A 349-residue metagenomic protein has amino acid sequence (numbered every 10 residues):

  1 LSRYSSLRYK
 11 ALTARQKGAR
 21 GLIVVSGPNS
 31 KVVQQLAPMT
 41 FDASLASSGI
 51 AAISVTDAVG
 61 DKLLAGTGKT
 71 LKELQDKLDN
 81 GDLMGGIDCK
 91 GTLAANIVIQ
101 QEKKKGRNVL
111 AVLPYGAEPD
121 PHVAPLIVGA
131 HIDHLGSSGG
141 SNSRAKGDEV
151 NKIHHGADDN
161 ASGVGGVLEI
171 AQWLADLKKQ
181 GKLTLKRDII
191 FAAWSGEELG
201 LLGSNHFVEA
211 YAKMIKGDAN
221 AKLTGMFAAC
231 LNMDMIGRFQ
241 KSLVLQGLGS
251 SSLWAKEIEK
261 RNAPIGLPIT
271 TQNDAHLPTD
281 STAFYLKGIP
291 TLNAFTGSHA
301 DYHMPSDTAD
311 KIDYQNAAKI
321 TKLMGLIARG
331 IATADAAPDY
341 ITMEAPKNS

Functional and structural regions predicted by a protein language model:
L1-A51, P114-Y115, H122-P125, H134 (+5 more regions): Extracellular/luminal Protease-associated
R3-S5, Y9, T13, S30 (+2 more regions): Acidic/histidine-rich catalytic neighborhood of metal-dependent amide-processing enzymes
R15-K17, A46, G86-I87, E102-K105 (+5 more regions): Extracellular/periplasmic catalytic domains that process cell-envelope and extracellular macromolecules
R15-R20, V24-G27, G60, L64-D79 (+5 more regions): Sec-exported extracytoplasmic/periplasmic mature domains
K17-L22, C89, H122-L126, L185-I189 (+3 more regions): Loop/turn elements at helix/coil->beta-strand transitions in domains of secreted/extracellular proteins
A46-G156, E169-Q172, D176-G181: Soluble metallo-hydrolase cores and metallopeptidase-like ectodomains found primarily in the secretory/periplasmic
G49-E73, W194-H299, D313-A317: Metal-dependent peptidase/peptidase-like ectodomains
G165, Q172, A300-E344: His/Asp/Glu-rich mid-to-C-terminal helical/loop segments that flank catalytic regions of hydrolases
